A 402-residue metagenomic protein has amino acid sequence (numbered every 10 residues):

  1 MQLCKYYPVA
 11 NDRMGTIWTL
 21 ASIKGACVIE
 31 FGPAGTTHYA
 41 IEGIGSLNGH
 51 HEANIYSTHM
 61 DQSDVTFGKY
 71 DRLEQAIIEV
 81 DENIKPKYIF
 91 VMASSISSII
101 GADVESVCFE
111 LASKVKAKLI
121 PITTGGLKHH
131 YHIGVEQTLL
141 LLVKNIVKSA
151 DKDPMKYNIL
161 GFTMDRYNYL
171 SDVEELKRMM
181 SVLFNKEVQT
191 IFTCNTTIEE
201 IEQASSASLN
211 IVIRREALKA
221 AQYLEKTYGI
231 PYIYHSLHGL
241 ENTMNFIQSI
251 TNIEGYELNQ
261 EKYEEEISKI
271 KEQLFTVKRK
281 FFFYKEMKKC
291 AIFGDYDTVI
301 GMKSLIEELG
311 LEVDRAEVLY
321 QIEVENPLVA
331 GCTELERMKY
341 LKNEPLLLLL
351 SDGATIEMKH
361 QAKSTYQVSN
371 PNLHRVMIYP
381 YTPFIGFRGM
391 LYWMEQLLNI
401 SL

Functional and structural regions predicted by a protein language model:
M1-L402: An N-terminal assembly and electron-transfer interface module characteristic of large anaerobic redox and radical
